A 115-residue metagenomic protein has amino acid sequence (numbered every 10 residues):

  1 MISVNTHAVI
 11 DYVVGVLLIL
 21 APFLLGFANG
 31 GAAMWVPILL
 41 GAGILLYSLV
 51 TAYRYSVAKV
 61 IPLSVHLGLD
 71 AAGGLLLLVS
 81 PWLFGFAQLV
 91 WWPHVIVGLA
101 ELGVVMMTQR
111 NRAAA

Functional and structural regions predicted by a protein language model:
I2-N5, A28-A32, R54-S64, G85-Q88: Juxtamembrane loop-transmembrane helix junctions in multi-pass integral membrane proteins, especially the extracellular
V4, F84, E101-A115: Membrane-water interface at the C-terminal end of transmembrane alpha helices
H7-I10, A28-L40: A loop-to-helix transmembrane entry motif
Y12-A32: Membrane-helix boundary elements
A33-H66, G103, M107-R112: A low-complexity, Ser/Thr/Gly/Pro-enriched, surface-exposed linker/loop concept that marks segments flanking
V65-S80: Hydrophobic alpha-helical membrane segments
V79-P93: Membrane-helix boundary connector in multi-pass membrane proteins
